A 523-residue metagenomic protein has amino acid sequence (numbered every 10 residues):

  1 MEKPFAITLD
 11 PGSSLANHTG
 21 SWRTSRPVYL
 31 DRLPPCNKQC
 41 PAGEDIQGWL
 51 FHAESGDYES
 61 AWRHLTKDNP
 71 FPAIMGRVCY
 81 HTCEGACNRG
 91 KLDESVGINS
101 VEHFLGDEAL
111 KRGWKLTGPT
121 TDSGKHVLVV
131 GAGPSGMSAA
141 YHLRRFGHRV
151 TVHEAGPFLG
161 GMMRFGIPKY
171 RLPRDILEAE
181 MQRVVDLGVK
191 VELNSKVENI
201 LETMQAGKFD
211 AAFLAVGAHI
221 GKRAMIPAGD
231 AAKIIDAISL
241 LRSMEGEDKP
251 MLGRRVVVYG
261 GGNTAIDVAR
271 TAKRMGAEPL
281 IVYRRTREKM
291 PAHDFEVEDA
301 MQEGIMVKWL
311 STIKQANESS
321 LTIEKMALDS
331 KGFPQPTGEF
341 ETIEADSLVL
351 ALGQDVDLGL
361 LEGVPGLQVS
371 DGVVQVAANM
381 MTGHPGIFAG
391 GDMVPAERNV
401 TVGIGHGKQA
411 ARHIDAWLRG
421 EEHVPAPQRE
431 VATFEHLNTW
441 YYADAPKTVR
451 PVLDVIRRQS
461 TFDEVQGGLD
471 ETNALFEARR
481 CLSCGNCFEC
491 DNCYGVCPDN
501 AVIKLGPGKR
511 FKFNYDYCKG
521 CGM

Functional and structural regions predicted by a protein language model:
A6-T8, G12-V28, D299-Q302, S311-K314 (+4 more regions): Mid-to-C-terminal Rossmann-like scaffold of FAD/NAD(P)H-dependent oxidoreductases
T19-Q39, W62-H81, G113-V130, S135 (+8 more regions): Ferredoxin-like iron-sulfur electron-transfer modules
P34-S55, G76-L105, T151, F158 (+4 more regions): Iron-sulfur cluster-binding cysteine motifs and their immediate structural context in ferredoxin-like electron-transfer
V101-T121, A179-N194, I200, G221-M275 (+1 more regions): Glycine-rich dinucleotide-binding loop and its adjacent helix/turn
K125-T151, T264-K273: N-terminal Rossmann-like FAD-binding beta1-loop-alpha1 element of flavoenzymes
R149-V152, G156-E192, A269-I313, E422-H436: Rossmann-like dinucleotide-binding cores of NAD(P)H-dependent redox enzymes
A232-R254, S330-E397: FAD-site-proximal beta/loop scaffold in flavoenzymes
V268, M393-E421: A conserved FAD-binding loop/helix module that cradles the flavin
